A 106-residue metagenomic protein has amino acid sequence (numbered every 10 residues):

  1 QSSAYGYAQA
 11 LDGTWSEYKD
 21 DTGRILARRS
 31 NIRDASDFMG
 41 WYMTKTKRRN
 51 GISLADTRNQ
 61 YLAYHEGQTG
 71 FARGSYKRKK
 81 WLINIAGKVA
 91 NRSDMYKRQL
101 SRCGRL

Functional and structural regions predicted by a protein language model:
Y5-N59, A63-A72: Alpha-helical segment that forms one wall of the substrate-binding/catalytic cleft in peptidoglycan-active domains
A55-L106: Catalytic and substrate-binding regions of cell-wall glycan-acting enzymes that process beta-1,4-linked
